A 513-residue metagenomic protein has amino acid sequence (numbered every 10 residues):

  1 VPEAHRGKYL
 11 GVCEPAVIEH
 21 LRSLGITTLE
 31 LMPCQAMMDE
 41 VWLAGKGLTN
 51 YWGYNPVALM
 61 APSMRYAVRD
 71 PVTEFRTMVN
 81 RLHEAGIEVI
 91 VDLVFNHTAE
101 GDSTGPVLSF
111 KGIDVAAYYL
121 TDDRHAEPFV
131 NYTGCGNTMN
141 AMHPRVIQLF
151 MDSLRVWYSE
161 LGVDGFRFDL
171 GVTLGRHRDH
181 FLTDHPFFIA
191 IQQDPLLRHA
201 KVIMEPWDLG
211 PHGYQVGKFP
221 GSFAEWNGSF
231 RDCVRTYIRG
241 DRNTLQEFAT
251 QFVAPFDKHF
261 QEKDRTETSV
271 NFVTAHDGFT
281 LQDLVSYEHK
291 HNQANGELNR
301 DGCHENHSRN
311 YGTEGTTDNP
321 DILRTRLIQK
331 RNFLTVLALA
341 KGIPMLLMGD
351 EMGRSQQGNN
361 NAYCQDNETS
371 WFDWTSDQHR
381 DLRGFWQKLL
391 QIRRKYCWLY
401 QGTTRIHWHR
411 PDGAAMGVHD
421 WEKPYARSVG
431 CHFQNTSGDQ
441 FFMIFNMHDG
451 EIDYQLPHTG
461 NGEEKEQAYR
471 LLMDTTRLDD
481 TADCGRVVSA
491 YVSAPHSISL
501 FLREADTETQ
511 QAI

Functional and structural regions predicted by a protein language model:
V1, L21, T317, I322-R331 (+2 more regions): Carbohydrate-interacting/catalytic domains
V1-C13, Y287-N292, D479-A490: Short, polar loop/linker segments at the starts of domains and inter-domain junctions
V1-V163, L170-L196, K258: Substrate-binding/active-site clefts of carbohydrate-active enzymes
I18-S23, V79, L154-Y158, F188 (+6 more regions): Non-transmembrane alpha-helical segments in soluble domains of secreted/periplasmic/extracellular proteins
E30, I90, Y118, N131 (+7 more regions): Structured core elements
C34-A36, M64, V94-E100, V163 (+7 more regions): An acidic- and aromatic-residue-enriched active-site/binding cleft used to recognize and process polar
M37-E40, N96-V107, R167, T173-H177 (+6 more regions): Flexible loop/turn segments at secondary-structure boundaries
H177, T183-M348, M352-G353, N361-Q365 (+2 more regions): Conserved alpha/beta catalytic core and glycan-binding cleft of carbohydrate-active enzymes
